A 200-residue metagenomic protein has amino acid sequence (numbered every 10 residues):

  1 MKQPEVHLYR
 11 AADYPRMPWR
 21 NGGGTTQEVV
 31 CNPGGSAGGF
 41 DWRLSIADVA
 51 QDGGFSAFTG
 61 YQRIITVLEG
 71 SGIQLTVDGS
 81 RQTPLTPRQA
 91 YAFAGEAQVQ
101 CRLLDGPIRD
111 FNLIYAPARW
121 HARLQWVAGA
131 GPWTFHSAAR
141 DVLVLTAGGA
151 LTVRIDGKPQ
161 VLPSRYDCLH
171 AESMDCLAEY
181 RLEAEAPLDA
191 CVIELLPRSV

Functional and structural regions predicted by a protein language model:
M1-V200: Jelly-roll (double-stranded beta-helix
